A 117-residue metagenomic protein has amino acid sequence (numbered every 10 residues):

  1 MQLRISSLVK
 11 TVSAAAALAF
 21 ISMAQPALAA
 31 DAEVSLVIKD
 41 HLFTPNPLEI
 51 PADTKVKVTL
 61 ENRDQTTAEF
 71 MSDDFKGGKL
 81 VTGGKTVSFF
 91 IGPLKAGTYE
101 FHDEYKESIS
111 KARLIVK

Functional and structural regions predicted by a protein language model:
Q2-S13: Bacterial N-terminal signal peptides that target proteins for export
T11-S22: Bacterial N-terminal signal peptides
M23-A29: Sec/Tat signal peptide C-region and signal peptidase I cleavage site
A30-D53: N-terminal edge beta-strand
S35, T82-K117: Extracellular/periplasmic metallocenter environments
N46-L48, K76-L80, F90: Beta-strand-rich interaction surfaces with strong enrichment in secreted/lumenal proteins
V56, T66-A68, S110-A112: Short beta-strand/loop motifs in extracellular/secreted proteins, especially within beta-sandwich accessory domains
L60-N62: Asparagine-centered strand-capping/turn motif at beta-strand->loop junctions
